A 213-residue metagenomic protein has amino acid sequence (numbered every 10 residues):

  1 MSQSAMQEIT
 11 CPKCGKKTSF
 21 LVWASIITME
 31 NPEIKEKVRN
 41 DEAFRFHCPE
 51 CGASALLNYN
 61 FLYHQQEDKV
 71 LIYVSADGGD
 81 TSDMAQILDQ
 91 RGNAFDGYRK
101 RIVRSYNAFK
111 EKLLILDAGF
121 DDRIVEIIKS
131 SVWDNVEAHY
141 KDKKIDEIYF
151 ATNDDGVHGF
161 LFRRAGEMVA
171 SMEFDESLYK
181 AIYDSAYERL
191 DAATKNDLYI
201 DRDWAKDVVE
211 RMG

Functional and structural regions predicted by a protein language model:
M1-D77: N-terminal cysteine/histidine-rich coordination modules
K13-K17, K35-K37, K69, K100 (+6 more regions): Context-gated lysine
N31, N40, N58-N60, N93 (+4 more regions): Detector for Asparagine
E33, S105, E173-D175: General structural signal for secondary-structure boundaries
H47-V132: Domain-exit/linker segments immediately C-terminal to small folded modules
W133-G213: C-terminal, charged low-complexity interaction regions
